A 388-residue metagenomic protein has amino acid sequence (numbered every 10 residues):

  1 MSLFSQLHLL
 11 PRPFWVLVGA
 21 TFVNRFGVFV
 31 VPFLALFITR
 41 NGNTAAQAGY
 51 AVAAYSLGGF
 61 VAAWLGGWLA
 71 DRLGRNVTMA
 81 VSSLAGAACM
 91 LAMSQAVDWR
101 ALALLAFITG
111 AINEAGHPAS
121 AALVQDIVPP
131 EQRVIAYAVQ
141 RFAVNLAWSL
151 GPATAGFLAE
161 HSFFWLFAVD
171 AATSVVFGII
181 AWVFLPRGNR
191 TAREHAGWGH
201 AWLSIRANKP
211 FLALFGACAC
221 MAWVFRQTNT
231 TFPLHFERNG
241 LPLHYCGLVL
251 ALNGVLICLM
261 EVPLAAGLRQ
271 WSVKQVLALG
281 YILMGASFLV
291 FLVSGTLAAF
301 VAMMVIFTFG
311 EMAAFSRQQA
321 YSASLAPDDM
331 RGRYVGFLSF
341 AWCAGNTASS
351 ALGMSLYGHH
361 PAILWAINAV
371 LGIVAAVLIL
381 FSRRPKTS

Functional and structural regions predicted by a protein language model:
M1-P11, P186-F215: Juxtamembrane intracellular "pre-TM" segments in multi-pass secondary transporters
L7-S56, F211-A217, M221-V249: Helix-loop boundary and gating motifs at the non-cytosolic
F29, S56-W64, W148-S149, G254-V262 (+1 more regions): Residue-level signature of mid-helix packing/kink "hotspots" within the transmembrane helices of 12-pass Major
F60-V97: Conserved MFS/SLC helix-loop-helix module at the cytosolic interface between two early adjacent transmembrane helices
A62-G74, M260-V273, Y357: Helix-to-loop junctions at the C-terminal end of transmembrane segments in multipass secondary transporters
V77-L91, Q275-V290: Structural signature of the two symmetry-related core transmembrane helices
S94-L105, L292-M303: Helix-loop junctions at membrane interfaces in 12-TM secondary transporters
F107-V144: Cytoplasmic helix-loop-helix junction between adjacent transmembrane helices in 12-TM secondary transporters
